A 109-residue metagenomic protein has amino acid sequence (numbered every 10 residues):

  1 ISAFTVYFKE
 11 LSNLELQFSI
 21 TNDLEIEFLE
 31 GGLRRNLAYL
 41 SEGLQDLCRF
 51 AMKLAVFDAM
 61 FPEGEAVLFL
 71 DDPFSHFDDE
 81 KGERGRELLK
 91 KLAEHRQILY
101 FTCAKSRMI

Functional and structural regions predicted by a protein language model:
I1-I109: Terminal ABC-like ATPase head and other globular end-domains that cap long coiled-coil arms in SMC/Rad50/SbcC-family
